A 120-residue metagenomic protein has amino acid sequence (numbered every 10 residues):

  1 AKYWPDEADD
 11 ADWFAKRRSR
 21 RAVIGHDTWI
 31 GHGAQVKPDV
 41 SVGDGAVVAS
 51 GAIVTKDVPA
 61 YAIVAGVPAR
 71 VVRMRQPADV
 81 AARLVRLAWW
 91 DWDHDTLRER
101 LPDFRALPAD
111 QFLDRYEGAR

Functional and structural regions predicted by a protein language model:
A1-V40, V67: Flexible, glycine/small-residue-enriched loop-and-beta-strand segment within the central core of proteins
G25-H26, V42-G45, V58-Y61: Structural motif
V36, A52-V54, A69: Short coil-to-beta-strand initiation/turn motif
G43-A49, I53: A generic "structured core" feature
V58, M74-Q76: Conserved catalytic-core motifs of eukaryotic protein kinase domains, centered on the activation segment
A60, A65-P68: Acidic, glycine-centered active-site loop in nucleotide-sugar glycosyltransferases
T96-A119: ABC ATPase nucleotide-binding domains
